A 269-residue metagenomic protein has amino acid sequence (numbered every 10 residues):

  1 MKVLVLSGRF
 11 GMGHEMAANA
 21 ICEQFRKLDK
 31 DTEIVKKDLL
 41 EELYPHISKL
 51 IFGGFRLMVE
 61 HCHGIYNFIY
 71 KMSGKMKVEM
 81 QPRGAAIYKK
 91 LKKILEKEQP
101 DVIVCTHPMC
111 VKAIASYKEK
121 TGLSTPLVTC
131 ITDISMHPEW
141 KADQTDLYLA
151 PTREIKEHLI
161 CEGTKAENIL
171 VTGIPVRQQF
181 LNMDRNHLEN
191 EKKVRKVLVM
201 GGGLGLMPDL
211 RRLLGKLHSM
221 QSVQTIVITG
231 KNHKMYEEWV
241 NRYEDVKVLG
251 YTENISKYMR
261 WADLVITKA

Functional and structural regions predicted by a protein language model:
M1-L4: Extreme N-terminal starter segment of soluble prokaryotic enzymes
A20, Q24-K92: Conserved N-terminal ligand/cofactor-binding loop architecture of enzyme catalytic domains
K89-I103, K112-V128: Glycosyltransferases and closely related glycan-assembly transferases that use nucleotide-activated donors
Q99, D143-Q144, R260-W261: Alpha-helix C-terminal capping/helix-to-coil transition sites in glycosyltransferase folds
K120-Q179: Active-site-proximal region of nucleotide-activated glycan assembly enzymes, centered on histidine/acidic-rich loops
L181-K193: A short helix/loop element that forms part of the nucleotide-sugar donor recognition site in Leloir-type
E191-W261: Donor-nucleotide binding loops and adjacent catalytic segments primarily of GT-B fold Leloir glycosyltransferases
R260-A269: Acidic donor-binding loop of glycosyltransferase active sites
